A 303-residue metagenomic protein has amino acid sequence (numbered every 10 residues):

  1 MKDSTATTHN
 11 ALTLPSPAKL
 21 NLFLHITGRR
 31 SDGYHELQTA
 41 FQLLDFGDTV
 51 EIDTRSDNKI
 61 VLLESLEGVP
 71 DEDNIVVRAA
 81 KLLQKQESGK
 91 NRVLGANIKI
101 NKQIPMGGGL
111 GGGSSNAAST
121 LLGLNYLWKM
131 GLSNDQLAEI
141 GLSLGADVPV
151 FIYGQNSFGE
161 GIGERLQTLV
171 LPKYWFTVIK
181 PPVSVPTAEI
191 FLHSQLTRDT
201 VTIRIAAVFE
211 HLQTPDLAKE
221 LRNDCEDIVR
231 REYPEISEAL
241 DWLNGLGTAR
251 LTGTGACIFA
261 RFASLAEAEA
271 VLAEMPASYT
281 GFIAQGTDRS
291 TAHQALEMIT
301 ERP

Functional and structural regions predicted by a protein language model:
K2-M106, Y126, M130-D135, K180-V183: ATP-binding N-lobe of GHMP and related small-molecule kinases
S56-V69, T120, L142, Q213-R222: Short, basic/glycine-rich phosphate-binding loops at helix/coil junctions that contact nucleotide phosphates
G108-N134, V150: DPxDG-like acidic metal-binding loop motif
S133-L144, L240-D241, E269-L272: Short, well-structured alpha-helical segments that form the helix of a local strand-helix-strand
Y153, F158-T248, A263-P303: Conserved, helical-rich catalytic subdomain that frames metal- and/or nucleotide-binding sites in enzyme alpha/beta
G255-I258: Conserved glycine-rich beta-strand-loop-beta hairpin in the small C-terminal domain of fold type I
